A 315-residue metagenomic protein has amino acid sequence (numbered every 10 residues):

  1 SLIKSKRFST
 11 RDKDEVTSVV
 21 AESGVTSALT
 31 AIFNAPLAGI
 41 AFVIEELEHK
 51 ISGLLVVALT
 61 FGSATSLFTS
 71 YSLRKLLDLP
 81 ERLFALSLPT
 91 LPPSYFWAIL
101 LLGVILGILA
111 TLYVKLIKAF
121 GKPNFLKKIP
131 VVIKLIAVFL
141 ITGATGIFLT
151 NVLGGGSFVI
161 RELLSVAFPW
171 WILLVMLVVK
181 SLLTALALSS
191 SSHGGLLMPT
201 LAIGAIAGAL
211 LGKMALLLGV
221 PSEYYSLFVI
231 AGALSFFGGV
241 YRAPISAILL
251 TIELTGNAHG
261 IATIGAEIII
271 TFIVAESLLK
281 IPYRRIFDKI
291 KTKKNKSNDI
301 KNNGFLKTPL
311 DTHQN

Functional and structural regions predicted by a protein language model:
S1-N315: Alpha-helical transmembrane segments and immediately membrane-proximal extracytoplasmic
